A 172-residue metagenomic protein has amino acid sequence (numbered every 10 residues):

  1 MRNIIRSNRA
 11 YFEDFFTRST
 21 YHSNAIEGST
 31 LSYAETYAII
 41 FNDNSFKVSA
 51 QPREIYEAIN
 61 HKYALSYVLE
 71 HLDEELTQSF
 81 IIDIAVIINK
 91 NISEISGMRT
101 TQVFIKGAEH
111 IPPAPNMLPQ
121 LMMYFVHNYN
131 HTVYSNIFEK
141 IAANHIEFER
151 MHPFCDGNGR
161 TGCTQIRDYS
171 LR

Functional and structural regions predicted by a protein language model:
M1-R172: FIC/Doc superfamily catalytic core
